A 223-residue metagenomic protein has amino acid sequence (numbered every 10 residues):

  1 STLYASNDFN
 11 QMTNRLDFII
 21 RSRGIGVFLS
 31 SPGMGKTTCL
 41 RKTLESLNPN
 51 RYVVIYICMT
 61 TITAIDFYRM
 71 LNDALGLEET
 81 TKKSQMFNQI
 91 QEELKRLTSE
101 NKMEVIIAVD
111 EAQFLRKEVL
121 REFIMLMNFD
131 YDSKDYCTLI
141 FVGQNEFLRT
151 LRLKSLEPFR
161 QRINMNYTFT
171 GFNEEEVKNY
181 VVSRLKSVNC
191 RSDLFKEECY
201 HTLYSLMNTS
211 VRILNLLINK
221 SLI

Functional and structural regions predicted by a protein language model:
S1-S22: A short, basic N-terminal segment
R15-F18, S84-E100: Conserved alpha-helical scaffold flanking the Walker A/P-loop in AAA+ ATPase domains
S22-K42: Walker A/P-loop nucleotide-binding motif
I25, K95, N101-F141, L153-K154: Conserved Walker B catalytic segment
G33-M34, T60-A64, Q113-L115, Q144-R149 (+1 more regions): Conserved nucleotide-binding/hydrolysis micro-motifs of P-loop NTPases
T37-V53: Walker A/P-loop
R51-V54, I62-T81: Conserved NTP-binding/hydrolysis module of P-loop NTPases
R96-E100, T150-V211, N215-L217: Helix-loop-helix "sensor" segment of P-loop NTPases
